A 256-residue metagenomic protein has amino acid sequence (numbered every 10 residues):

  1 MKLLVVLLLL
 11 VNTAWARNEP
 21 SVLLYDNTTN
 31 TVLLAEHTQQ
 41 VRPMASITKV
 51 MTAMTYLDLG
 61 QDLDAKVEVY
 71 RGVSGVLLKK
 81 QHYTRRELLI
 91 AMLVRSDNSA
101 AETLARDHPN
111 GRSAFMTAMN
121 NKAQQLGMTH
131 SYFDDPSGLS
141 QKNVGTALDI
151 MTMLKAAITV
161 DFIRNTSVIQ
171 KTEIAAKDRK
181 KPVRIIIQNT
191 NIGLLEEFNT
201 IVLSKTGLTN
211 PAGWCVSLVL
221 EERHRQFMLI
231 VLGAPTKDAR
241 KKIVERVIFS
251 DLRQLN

Functional and structural regions predicted by a protein language model:
M1-L3, V50, E222: Hydrophobic alpha-helical segments, especially transmembrane helices and their immediate juxtamembrane helical caps
L3-N12: Sec-dependent N-terminal signal peptides
W15-L148, T152-D161: Active-site-adjacent loops and short helices of periplasmic peptidoglycan-processing enzymes
R17-S21, L88, N110-N256: Penicillin-recognizing serine hydrolase domain
